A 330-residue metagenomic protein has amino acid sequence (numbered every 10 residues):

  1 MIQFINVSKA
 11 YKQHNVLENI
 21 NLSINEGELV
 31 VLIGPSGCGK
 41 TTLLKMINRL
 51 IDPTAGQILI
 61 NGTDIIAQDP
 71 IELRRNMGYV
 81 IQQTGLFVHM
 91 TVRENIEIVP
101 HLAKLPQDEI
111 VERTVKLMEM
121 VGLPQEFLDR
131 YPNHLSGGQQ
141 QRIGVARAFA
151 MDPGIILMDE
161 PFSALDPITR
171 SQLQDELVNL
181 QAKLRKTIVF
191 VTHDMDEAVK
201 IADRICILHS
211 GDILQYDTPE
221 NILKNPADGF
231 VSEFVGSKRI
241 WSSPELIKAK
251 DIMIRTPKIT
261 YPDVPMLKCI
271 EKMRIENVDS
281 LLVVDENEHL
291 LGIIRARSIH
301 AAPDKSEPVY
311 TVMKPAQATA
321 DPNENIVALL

Functional and structural regions predicted by a protein language model:
N48: Helix-to-loop junction immediately C-terminal to a conserved catalytic motif
R93-H101, V111, V115: Short helical segment in ABC ATPase nucleotide-binding domains corresponding to the A-loop/adjacent helical element
D108-E126: Conserved ABC ATPase "signature" region
Y131-L135, Q139: Conserved ABC ATPase signature
N133, M151, L157: Conserved signature/switch motifs of ABC ATPase nucleotide-binding domains
Y216-D217, N225, I293: ABC ATPase "signature
